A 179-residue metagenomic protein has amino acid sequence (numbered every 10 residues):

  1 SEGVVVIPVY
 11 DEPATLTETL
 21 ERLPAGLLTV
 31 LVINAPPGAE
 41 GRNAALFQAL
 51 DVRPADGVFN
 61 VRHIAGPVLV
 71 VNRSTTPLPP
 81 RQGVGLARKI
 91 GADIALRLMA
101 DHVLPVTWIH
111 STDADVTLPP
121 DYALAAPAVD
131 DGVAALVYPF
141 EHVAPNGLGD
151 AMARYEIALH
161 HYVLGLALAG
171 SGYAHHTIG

Functional and structural regions predicted by a protein language model:
S1-R22, A35: N-proximal low-complexity "stem/linker" segments adjacent to membrane-targeting elements
E2-V4, L28, E40: Cell-envelope/extracellular polymer assembly enzymes that use nucleotide-activated donors
I7, L31-P36, V70-T76, Y138-E141: Short loop/turn segments at strand-loop or loop-helix junctions that form parts of catalytic or ligand-binding pockets
D11-T15, P36-G38, P77-L78, D115-Y122 (+1 more regions): Short acidic, S/G/P-rich loop/turn micro-motifs used as interaction or catalytic elements
T19-T29, A35-G38, A45-R53: Short, acidic, metal-binding catalytic loop of nucleotide-sugar glycosyltransferases
E40-V106: Active-site-proximal specificity loops/subdomain of glycosyltransferases
D101, P120-G179: Conserved catalytic core of nucleotide-sugar-dependent glycosyltransferases
D101-T117: Short beta-strand-to-loop acidic/aromatic patch adjacent to the donor-nucleotide binding site
